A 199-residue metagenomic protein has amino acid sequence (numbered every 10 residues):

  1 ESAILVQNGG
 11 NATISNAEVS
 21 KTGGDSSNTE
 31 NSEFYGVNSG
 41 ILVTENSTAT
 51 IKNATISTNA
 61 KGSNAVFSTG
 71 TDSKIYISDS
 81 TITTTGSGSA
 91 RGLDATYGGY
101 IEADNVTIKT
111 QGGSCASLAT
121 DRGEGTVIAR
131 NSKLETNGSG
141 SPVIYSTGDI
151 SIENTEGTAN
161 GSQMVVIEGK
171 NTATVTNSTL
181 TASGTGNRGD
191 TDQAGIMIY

Functional and structural regions predicted by a protein language model:
E1-L5, S27-L42, A60-S68, G86-A95 (+4 more regions): Extracellular beta-strand/beta-solenoid scaffold signature
E1-S26: N-terminal segments that cap or nucleate solenoid repeat domains
N11-A17, T48-N53, K74-D79, Y100-V106 (+4 more regions): All-beta strand scaffolds that present successive hydrophobic residues in beta-strands
T13, T58, T84, T107-T110: Ser/Thr-centric signal marking residues that sit in or immediately flank functional binding/regulatory motifs
A17, G24, A54, S80 (+8 more regions): Surface loops and adjacent helix of pleckstrin homology
I56, L134: Short, structured motif recognition centered on aromatic/hydrophobic residues
